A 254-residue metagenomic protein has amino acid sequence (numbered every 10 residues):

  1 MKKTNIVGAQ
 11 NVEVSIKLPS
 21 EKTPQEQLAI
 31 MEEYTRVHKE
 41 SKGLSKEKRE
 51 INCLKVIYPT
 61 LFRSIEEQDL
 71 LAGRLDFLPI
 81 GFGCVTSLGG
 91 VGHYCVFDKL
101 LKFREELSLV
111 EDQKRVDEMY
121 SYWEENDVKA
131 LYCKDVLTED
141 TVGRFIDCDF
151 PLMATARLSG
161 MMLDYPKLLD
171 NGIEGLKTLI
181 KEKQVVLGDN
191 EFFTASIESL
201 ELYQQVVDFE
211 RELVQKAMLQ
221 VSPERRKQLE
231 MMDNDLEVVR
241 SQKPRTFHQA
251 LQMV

Functional and structural regions predicted by a protein language model:
M1-E182: Long, non-catalytic protein-protein interaction scaffolds
N171-V254: Structured, charged N-terminal subsegments at the starts of enzyme catalytic cores and at intra-chain domain/subunit
